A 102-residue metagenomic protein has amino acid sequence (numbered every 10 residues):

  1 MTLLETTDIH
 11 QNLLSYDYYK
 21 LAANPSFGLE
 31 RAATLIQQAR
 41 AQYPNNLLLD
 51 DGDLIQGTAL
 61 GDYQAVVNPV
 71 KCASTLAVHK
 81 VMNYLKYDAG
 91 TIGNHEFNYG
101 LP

Functional and structural regions predicted by a protein language model:
M1-P102: N-terminal catalytic scaffold of extracellular/periplasmic and nuclease hydrolases that process anionic headgroups
